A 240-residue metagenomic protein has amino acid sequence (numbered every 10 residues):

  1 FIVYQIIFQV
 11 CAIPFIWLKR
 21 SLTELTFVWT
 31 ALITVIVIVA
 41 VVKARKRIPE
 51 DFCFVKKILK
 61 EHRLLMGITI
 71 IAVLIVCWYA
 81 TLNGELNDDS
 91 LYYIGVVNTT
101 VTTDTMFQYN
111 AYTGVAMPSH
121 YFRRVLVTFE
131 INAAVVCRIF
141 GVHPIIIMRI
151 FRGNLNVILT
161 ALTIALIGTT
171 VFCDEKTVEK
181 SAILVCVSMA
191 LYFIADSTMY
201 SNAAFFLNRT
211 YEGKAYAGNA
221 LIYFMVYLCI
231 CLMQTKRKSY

Functional and structural regions predicted by a protein language model:
F1-I58: Membrane-embedded, hydrophobic transmembrane alpha-helices
F1-Q9, L65-I75, V185-M189: Alpha-helical transmembrane segments
V10, T163-I164, M225: Hydrophobic/aromatic residues in alpha-helical transmembrane segments
I16, S239-Y240: Membrane-interface alpha helices of multi-pass inner-membrane proteins
I48-K60, T169-K180, Q234-S239: Membrane-interface helix-boundary motifs at transmembrane edges
A72-A195, M199-Y211, Y216-A220: Active-site lumenal/periplasmic loops and adjacent helix-entry segments of GT-C-fold, multi-pass membrane
I222-S239: Membrane-interface transmembrane helices that cradle and orient dolichyl/undecaprenyl
